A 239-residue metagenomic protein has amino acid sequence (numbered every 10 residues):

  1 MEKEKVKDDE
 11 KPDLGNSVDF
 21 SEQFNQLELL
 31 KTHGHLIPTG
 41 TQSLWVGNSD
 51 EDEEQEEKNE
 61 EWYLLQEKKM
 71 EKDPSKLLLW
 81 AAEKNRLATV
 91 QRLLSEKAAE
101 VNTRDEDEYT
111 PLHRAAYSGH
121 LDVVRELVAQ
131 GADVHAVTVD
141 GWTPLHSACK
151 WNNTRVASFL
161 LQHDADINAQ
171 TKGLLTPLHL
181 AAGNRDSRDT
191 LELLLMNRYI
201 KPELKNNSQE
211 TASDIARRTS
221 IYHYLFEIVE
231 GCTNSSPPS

Functional and structural regions predicted by a protein language model:
M1-K72, E230-S239: Intrinsically disordered, low-complexity regulatory regions that flank or link repeat-based scaffolds
D73, E106-D107, V139-D140, K172-G173 (+1 more regions): Ankyrin repeat start-site detector
N85, G119, N152, R185-D186 (+1 more regions): Ankyrin-repeat intra-repeat helix-capping/turn positions
T89, D122-V123, R155-V156, D189-T190 (+1 more regions): Conserved ankyrin/ankyrin-like repeat signature
L94-A99, R125-A132, S158-A165, E192-I200 (+1 more regions): Ankyrin repeat domain, specifically the short helix-to-loop turn at the C-terminus of the second helix of each repeat
